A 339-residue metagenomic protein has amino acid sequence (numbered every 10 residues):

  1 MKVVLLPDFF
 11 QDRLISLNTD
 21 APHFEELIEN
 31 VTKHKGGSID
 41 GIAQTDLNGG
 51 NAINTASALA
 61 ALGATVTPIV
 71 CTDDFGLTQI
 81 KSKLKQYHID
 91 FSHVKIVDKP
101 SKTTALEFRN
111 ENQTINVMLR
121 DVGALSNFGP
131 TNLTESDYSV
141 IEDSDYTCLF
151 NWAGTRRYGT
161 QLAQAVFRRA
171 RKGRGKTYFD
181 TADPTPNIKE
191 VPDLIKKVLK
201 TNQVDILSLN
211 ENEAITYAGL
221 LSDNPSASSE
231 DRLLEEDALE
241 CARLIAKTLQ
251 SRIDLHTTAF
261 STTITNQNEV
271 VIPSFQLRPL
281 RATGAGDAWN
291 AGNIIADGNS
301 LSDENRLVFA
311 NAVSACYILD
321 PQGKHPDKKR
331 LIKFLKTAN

Functional and structural regions predicted by a protein language model:
M1-E29, G41-N48, T65-T67, D73 (+4 more regions): Ribokinase/PfkB-type carbohydrate-kinase core domain
D40-D46, I272-G284: Short pre-catalytic strand/loop immediately N-terminal to key active-site residues, enriched for Gly-Thr
N48-I69, A291: Active-site alpha-helical elements of protease catalytic centers
L59, N210, G286: Short, conserved phosphate/pyrophosphate- and ester-handling motifs at nucleotide-, phospho-/glycolipid
T216, P279-D303, L307-F309, V313: Short, small-residue alpha-helix embedded
P273-R278, A291, K333, T337: Conserved glycine-rich phosphate/nucleotide-binding loop and adjacent Mg2+-coordinating catalytic segment
A312, C316, G323-P326: Extended recognition/assembly regions associated with phosphoester-bond processing machinery
